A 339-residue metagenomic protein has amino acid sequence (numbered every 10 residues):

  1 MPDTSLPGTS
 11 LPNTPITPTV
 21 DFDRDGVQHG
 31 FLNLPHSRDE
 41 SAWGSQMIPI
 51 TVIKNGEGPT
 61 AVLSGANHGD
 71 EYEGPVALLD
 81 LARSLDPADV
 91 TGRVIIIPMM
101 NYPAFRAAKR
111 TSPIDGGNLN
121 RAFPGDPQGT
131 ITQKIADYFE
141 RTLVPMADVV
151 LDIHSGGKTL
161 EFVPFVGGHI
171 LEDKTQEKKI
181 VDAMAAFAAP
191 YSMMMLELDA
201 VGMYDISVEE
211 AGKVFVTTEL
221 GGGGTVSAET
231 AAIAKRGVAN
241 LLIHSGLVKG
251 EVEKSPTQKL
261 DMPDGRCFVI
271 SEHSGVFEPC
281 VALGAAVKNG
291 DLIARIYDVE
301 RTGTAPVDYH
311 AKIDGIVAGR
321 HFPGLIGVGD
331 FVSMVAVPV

Functional and structural regions predicted by a protein language model:
M1-V339: Structured catalytic-domain cores with a bias toward divalent-metal coordination
